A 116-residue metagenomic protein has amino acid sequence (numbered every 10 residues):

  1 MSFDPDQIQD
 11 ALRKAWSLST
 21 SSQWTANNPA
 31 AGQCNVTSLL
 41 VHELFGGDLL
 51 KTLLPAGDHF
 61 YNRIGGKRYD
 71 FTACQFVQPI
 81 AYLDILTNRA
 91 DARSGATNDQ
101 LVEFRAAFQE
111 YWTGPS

Functional and structural regions predicted by a protein language model:
M1-S116: A structural boundary/capping signal
